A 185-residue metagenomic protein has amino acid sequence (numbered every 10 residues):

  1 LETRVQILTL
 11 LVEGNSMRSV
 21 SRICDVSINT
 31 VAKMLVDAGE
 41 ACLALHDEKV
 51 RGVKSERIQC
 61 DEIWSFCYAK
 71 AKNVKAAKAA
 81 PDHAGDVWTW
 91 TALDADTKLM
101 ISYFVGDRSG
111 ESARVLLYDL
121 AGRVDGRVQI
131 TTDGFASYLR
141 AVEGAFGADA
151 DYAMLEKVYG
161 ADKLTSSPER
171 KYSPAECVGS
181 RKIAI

Functional and structural regions predicted by a protein language model:
L1-I185: Residue-level recognition of single "structural anchor" positions that define or cap local secondary structure
